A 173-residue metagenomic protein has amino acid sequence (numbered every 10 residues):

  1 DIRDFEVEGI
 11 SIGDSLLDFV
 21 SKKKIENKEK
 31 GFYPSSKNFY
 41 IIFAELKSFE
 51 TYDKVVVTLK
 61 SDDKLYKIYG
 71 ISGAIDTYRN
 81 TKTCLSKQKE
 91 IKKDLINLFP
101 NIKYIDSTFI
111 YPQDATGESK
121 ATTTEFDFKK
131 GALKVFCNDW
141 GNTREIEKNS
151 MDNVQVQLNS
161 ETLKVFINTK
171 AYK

Functional and structural regions predicted by a protein language model:
D1-Y40, G70-K173: Non-cytosolic coordination micro-motifs
I42-K67: Compositionally biased P/S/T/G-rich terminal and signal peptide-adjacent segments that lie outside catalytic cores
